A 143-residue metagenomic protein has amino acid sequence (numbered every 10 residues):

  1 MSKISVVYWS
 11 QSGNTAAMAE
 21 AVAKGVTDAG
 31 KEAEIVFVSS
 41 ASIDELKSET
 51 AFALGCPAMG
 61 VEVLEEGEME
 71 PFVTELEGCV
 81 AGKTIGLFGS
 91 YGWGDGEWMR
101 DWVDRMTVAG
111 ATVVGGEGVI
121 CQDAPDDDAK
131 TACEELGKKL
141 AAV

Functional and structural regions predicted by a protein language model:
K3-I4, N14-A17, A21-V38, S48-V143: FMN-binding flavodoxin-like domain, especially the glycine-rich phosphate-binding loop
Y8-S12: Aromatic-flanked redox-active Cys/Sec active sites in thiol-based oxidoreductases, especially the WC-centered
A41: Helix-turn-helix
D44-E45: Short conserved loop adjoining the S-adenosyl-L-methionine
